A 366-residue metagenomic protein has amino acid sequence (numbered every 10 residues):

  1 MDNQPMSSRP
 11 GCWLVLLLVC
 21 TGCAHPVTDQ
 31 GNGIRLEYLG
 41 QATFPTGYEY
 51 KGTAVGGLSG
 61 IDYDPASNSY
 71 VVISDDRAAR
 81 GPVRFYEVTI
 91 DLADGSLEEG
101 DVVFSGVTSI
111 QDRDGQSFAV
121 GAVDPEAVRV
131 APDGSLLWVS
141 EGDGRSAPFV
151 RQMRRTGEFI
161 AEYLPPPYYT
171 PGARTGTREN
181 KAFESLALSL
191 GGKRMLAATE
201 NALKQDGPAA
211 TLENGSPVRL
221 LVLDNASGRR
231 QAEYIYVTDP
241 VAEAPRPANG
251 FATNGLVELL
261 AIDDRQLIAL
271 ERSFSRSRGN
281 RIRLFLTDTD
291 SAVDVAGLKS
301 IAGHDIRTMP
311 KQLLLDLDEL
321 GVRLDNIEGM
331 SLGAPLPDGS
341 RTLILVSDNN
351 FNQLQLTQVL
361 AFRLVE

Functional and structural regions predicted by a protein language model:
M1-D2, G22: Intrinsic low-complexity/disordered segments
N3-W13: Bacterial N-terminal signal peptides that target proteins for export
W13-G22: Bacterial N-terminal signal peptides
C23-E366: Sequence/structural signature of beta-propeller domains
